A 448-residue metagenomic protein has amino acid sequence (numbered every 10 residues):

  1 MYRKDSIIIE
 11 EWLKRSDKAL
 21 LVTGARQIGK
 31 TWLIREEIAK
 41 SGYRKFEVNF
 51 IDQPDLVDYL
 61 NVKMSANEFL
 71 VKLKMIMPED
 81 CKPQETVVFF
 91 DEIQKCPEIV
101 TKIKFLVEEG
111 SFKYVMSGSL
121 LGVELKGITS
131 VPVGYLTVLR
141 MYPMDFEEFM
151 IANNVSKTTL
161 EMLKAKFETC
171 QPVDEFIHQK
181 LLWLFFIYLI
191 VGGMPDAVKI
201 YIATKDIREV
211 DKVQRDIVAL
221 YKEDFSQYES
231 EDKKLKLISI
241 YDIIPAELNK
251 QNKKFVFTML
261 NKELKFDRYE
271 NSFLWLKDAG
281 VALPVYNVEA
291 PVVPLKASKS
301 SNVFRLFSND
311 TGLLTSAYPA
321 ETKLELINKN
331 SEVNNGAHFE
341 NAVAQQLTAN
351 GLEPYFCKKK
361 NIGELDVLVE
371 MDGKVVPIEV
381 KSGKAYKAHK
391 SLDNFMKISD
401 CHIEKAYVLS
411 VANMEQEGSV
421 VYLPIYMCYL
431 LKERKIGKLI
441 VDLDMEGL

Functional and structural regions predicted by a protein language model:
M1-K14: Pre-Walker A adenine-sensing motif
K30: Conserved lysine of the Walker
L33, E37: Hydrophobic positions on the alpha1 helix immediately C-terminal to the Walker A/P-loop
D52-P83: Short glycine-rich substrate-engagement loop in P-loop NTPases that contacts/grips substrate
K113-S119, R140: Structural recognition of the conserved hydrophobic beta-strand(s) that form the central parallel beta-sheet of P-loop
K126-N249: Interdomain motor-coupling "hinge/lid" segment immediately C-terminal to the ATP-binding subdomain of NTP-driven enzymes
M194, K199-L365, V369-D372: Accessory nucleic acid-recognition modules appended to NTPase machines
A412-L448: Domain-level recognition of nuclease-like catalytic cores that cleave nucleotide substrates
